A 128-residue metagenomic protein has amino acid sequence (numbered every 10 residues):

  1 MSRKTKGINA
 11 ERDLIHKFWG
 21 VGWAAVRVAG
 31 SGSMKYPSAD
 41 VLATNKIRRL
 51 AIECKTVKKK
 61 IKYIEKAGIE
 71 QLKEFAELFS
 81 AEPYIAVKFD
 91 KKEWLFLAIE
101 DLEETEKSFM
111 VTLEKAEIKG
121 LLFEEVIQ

Functional and structural regions predicted by a protein language model:
M1-G30: Acidic-basic catalytic patches of nuclease active cores, encompassing PD-(D/E)XK and other metal-cofactor nuclease
T5, E82, A86-Q128: Domain-level recognition of nuclease-like catalytic cores that cleave nucleotide substrates
T5, N9, Y36-P37, Y63-K66: Residues at secondary-structure transition points
L14, P37, G68-Q71: Amphipathic alpha-helical interface surfaces
F18, V41-K58: Conserved catalytic cores of phosphodiester-cleaving nucleases, focusing on short active-site segments
V21-K46: Active-site metal-binding core of divalent-cation-utilizing nuclease and nuclease-like domains
V57-K88: Short, charged, amphipathic alpha-helix that recurs within catalytic cores of restriction-modification and other
